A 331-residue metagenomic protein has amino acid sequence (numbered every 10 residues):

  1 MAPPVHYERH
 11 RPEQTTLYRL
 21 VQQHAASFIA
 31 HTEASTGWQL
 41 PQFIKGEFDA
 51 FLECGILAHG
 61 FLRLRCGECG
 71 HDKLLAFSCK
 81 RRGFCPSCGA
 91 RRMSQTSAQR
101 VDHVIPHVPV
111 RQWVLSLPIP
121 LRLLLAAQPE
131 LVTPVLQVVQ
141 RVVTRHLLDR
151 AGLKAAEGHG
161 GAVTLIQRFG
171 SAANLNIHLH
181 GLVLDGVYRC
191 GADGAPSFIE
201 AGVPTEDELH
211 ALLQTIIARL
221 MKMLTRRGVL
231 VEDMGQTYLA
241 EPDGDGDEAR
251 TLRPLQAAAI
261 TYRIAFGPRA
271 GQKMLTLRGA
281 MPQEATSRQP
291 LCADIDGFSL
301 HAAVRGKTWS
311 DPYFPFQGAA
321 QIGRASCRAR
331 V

Functional and structural regions predicted by a protein language model:
M1-R330: Beta->alpha loop/short-helix hinge microenvironment recognizer with preference for catalytic Tyr/His contexts
